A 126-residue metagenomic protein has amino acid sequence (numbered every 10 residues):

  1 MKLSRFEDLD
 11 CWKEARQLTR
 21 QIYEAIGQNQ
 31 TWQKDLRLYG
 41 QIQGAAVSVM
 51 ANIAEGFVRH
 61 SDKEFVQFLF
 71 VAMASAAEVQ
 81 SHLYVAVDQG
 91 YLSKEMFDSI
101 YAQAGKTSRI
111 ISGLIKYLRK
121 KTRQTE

Functional and structural regions predicted by a protein language model:
M1-E126: Short, C-terminally biased terminal segments at protein or domain edges
